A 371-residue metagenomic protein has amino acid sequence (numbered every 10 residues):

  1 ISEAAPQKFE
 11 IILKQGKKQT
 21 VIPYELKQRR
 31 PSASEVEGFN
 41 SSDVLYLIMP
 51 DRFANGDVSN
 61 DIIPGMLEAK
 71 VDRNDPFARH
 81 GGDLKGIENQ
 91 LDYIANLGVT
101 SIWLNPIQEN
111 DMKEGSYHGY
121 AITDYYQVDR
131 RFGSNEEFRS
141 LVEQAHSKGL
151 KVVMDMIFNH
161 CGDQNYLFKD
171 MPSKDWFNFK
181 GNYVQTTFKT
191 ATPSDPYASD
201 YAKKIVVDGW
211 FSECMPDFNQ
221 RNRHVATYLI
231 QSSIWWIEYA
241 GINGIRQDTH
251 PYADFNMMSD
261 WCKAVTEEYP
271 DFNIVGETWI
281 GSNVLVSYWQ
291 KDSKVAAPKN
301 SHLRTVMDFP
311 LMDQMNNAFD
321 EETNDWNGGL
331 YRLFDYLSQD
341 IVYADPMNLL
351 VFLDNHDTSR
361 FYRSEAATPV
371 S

Functional and structural regions predicted by a protein language model:
I1, P6-L150: N-terminal structural segment of carbohydrate-active enzymes
V36, V44, L91, Y166-M215 (+2 more regions): Core domains of carbohydrate- and sulfate-ester-processing enzymes
V44-Y46, I102-L104, V152-M154, I245 (+3 more regions): Hydrophobic faces of well-ordered beta-strands that scaffold small-molecule active sites in alpha/beta enzyme cores
I48, I94, L104, Y125 (+7 more regions): Conserved, mostly hydrophobic/aromatic
P50-R52, N60, T100-G115, M156-N165 (+3 more regions): Short, solvent-exposed turn/loop segments enriched in Gly/Ser/Thr/Pro and often Arg
K70-K85, A121-N135, D163, F211-A226 (+3 more regions): The substrate-binding groove and active-site-proximal loops of carbohydrate-active enzymes, especially glycoside
M112-D124, F158-K203, K263, V284-R304: Aromatic- and acidic-residue-enriched segments that line the glycan-binding/catalytic groove of carbohydrate-active
V142, H146, H160, N165-F168 (+4 more regions): Active-site-proximal helices and loops of the catalytic beta/alpha 8
